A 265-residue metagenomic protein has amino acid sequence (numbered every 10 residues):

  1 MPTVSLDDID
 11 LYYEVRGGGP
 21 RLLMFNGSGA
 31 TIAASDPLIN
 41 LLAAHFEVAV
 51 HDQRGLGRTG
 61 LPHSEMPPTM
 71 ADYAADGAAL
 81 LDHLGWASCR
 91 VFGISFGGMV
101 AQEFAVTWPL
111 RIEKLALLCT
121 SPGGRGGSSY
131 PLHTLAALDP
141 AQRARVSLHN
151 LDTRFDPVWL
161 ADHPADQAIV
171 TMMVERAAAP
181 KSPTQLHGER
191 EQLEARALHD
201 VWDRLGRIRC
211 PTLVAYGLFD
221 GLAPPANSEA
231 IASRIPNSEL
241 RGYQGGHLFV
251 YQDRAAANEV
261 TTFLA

Functional and structural regions predicted by a protein language model:
S5-P62: Conserved HGGG/HGGXW glycine-rich cap/lid loop of the alpha/beta-hydrolase fold
A49-F92: Active-site loop/oxyanion-hole signature of alpha/beta-hydrolase fold enzymes
G93, G97, A101: Gly/Ala-rich beta-loop-alpha elbow adjacent to hydrolase catalytic centers
Q102, V106, E113-R143: Flexible "cap/lid" loop of the alpha/beta hydrolase fold
G126, S147-A197, R204: Conserved alpha/beta-hydrolase catalytic His-Asp/Glu region
I208, V214-Y216: Short beta-strand/loop motif that positions the catalytic acidic residue of the alpha/beta-hydrolase fold
F219-A223: Acidic catalytic loop of the alpha/beta-hydrolase fold
N237-A265: Catalytic active-site module of serine/aspartate enzymes centered on a nucleophile-bearing elbow/loop
